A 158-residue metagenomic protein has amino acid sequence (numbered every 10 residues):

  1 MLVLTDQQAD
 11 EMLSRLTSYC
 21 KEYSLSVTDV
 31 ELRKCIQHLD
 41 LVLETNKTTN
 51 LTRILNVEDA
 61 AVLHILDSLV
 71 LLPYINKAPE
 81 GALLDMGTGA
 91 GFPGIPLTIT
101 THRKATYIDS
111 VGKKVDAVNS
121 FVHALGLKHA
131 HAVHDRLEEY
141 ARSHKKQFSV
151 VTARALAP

Functional and structural regions predicted by a protein language model:
L2-L84, K113-D116, S120-K128: Class I SAM-dependent transferase core
L69-A153: Conserved SAM/SAH cofactor-binding pocket of Class I
A157-P158: A short, conserved alpha-helix within the catalytic core of class I
